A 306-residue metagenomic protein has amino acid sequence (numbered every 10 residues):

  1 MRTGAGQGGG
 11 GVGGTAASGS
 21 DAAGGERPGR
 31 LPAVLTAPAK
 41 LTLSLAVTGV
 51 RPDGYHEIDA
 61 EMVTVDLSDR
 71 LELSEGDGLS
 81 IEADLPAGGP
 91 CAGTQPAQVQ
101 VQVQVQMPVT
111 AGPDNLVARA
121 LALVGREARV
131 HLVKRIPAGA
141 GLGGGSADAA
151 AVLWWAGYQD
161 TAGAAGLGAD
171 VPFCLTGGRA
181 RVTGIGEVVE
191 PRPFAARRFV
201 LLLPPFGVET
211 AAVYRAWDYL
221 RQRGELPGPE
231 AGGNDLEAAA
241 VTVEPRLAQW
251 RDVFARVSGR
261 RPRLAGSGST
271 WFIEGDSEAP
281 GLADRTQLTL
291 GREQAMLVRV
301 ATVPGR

Functional and structural regions predicted by a protein language model:
R2, G24-G25, T36, S44 (+3 more regions): ATP-dependent small-molecule kinase catalytic core of the GHMP/sugar-kinase superfamily and closely related
R2-A140, L203-F206: ATP-binding N-lobe of GHMP and related small-molecule kinases
L43, L71-L73, V117, G145 (+4 more regions): Residue-level signal for inorganic ion chemistry
Y55, L67-S68, S146, T176 (+2 more regions): A structure-centric signal for secondary-structure junctions around beta-strands
T64, L123, D148, C174 (+1 more regions): Alpha-helix C-cap/termination motif
T110, L132-Y158, A169, R260-E274: Glycine/serine-rich anion-binding loops at beta->alpha junctions that coordinate negatively charged ligand groups
L116, D148, R246: Charged catalytic carboxylate motif
A118, A150-L153, Y214: Predominant activation on well-ordered alpha-helical scaffold segments within soluble catalytic domains
